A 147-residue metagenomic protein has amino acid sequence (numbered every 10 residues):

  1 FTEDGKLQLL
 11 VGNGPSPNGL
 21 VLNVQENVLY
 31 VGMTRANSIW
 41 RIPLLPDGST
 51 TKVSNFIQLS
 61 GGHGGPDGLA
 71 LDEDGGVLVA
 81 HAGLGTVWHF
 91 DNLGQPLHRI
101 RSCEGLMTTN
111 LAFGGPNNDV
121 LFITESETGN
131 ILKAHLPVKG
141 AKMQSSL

Functional and structural regions predicted by a protein language model:
F1-E3, D74, W88-H98, L106-M107 (+2 more regions): Flexible "stalk/tail and boundary" regions
D4-K6, D47, G94-Q95, G129 (+1 more regions): Short coil/turn linkers that define WD40 beta-propeller blade boundaries
L7, L29, I39-R41, V87 (+1 more regions): Hydrophobic beta-strand positions in blades of beta-propellers and related beta-sheet-rich domains
L7-V28, L59-V77, L84, C103-V120 (+1 more regions): Beta-rich, blade/repeat-based domains predominating in secreted/periplasmic proteins but also intracellular
Q8-G12, T50-Q58, H98-R101, K142-L147: Beta-propeller fold detector
T34, L44, A82, P116 (+2 more regions): Short loop/turn segments immediately following the C-termini of beta-strands
A36-L44, S49-V53, I57-L97: Loop/turn-rich, solvent-exposed surfaces of beta-rich toroidal or solenoidal domains
I42-S49, H135-Q144: Short loop/turn segments immediately following beta-strands, especially the blade-tip and inter-blade linker loops
